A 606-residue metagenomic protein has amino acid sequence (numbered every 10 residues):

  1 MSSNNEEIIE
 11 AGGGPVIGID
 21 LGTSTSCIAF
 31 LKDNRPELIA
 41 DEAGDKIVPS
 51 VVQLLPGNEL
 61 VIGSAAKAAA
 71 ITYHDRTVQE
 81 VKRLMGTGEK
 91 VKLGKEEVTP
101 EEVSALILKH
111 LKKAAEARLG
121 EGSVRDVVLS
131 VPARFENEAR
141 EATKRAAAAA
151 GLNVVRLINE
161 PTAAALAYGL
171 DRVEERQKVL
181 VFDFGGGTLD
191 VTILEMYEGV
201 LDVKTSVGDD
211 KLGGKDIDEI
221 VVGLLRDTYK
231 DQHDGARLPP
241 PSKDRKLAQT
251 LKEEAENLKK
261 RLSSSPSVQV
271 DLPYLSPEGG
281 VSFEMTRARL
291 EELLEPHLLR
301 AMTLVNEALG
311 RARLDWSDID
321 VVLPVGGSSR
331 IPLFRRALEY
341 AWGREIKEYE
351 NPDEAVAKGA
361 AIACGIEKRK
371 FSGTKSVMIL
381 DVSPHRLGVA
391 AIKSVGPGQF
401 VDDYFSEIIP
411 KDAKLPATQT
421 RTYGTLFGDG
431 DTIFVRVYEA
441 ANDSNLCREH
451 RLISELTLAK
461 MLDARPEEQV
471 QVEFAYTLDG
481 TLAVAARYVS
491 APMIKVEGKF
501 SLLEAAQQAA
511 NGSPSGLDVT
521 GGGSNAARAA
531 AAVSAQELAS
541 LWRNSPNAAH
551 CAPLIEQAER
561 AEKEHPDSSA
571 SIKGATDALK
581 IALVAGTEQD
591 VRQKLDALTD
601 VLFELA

Functional and structural regions predicted by a protein language model:
M1-T87, K92-E97, A117-A606: Oxyanion-binding/catalytic loops of NTP- or PPi-dependent enzymes
A105: Membrane-embedded glycan transfer/ligation machinery that uses polyprenyl lipid-linked sugar donors/oligosaccharides
